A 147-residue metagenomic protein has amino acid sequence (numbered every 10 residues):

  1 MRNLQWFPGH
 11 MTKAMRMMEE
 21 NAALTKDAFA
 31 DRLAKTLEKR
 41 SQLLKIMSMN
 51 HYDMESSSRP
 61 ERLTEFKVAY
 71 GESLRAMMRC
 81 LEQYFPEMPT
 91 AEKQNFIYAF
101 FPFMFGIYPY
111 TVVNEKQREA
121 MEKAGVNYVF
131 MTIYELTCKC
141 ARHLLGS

Functional and structural regions predicted by a protein language model:
R2, W6-K45, T90, F96-F100: Hydrophobic alpha-helical connector segments
Q5, D27, T64-R75, Q94 (+1 more regions): Non-membrane alpha-helical structural segments and their capping/turn regions in soluble enzymes
A14-A22, H51-E55, L81, E115: Secondary-structure edge/capping motif, primarily at the C-terminal ends of alpha-helices and the immediately following
A23, T64-K67, P86, T90: Short, charged/polar micro-motifs that form catalytic or ligand-binding hotspots
A34, E38-R75, Y128: Short secondary-structure transition hinges
D53-S58, E92, A120-A124: A short small-residue
R75-R79, Q83, E87, F103-S147: C-terminal peripheral helix-coil segments that are non-catalytic and often amphipathic
